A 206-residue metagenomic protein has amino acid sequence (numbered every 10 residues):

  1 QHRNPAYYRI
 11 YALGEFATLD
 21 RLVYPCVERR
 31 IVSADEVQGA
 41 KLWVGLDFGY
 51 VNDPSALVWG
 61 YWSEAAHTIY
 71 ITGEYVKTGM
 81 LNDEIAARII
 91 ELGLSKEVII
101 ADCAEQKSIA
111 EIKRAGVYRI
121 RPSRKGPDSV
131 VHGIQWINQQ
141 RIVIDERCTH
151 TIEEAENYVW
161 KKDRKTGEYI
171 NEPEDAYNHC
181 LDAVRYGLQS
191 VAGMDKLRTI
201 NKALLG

Functional and structural regions predicted by a protein language model:
Q1-G49: ATPase catalytic-site recognition across NTP-hydrolyzing enzymes
D47-G49, A104, V184: Anionic group-transfer/hydrolysis microenvironments
F48, Y61-S63: Short, low-complexity Ser/Thr-rich regulatory SLiMs
Y50-P54, A66: Coil-to-beta-strand transition motifs
S55-G60, R185: Short beta-strand scaffold segments in enzyme catalytic cores
V58, A65-D175, M194-D195, T199 (+1 more regions): Mg2+-dependent endonuclease catalytic cores in nucleic-acid-processing enzymes, primarily RNase H-like
D175-G193: Acidic, Mg2+-coordinating catalytic module of metal-dependent nucleases/exonucleases that use a two-metal-ion mechanism
